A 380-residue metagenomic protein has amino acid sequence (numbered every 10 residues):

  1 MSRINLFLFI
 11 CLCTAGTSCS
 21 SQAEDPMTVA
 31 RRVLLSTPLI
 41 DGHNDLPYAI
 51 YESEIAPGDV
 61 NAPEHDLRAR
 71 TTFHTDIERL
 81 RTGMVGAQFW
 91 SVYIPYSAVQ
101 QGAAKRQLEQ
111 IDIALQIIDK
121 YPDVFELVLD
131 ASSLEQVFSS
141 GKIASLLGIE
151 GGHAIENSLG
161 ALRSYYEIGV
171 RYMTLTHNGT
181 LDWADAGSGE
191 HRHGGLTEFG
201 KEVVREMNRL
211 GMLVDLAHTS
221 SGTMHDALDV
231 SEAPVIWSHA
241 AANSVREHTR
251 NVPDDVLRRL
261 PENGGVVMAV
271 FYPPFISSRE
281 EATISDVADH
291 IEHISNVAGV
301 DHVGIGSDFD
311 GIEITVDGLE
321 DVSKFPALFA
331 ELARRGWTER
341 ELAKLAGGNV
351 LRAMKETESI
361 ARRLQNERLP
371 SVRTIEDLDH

Functional and structural regions predicted by a protein language model:
M1-S2: N-terminal secretory signal peptides that target proteins for export/translocation
N5-G16: Bacterial N-terminal signal peptides
C19-H193, E247-I305, F309-H380: N-terminal hydrophobic targeting/anchoring segments and the immediately downstream early-domain regions of hydrolases
L39-L46, T219, W237-A240: Histidine-centered catalytic micro-motifs
S158-L162, T223-A233: Distinct, well-ordered alpha-helical segments
H193-L210, A227-W237, L328-E331: Alpha-helix-loop-beta-strand connector modules within alpha/beta enzyme cores
E202-L216, S220-A227, D254-E262, E341: Substrate-binding cleft of carbohydrate-active enzyme catalytic domains
S221-G222, A242-S244, P273-I276: Short, catalytically relevant binding-site loops at active-site mouths
